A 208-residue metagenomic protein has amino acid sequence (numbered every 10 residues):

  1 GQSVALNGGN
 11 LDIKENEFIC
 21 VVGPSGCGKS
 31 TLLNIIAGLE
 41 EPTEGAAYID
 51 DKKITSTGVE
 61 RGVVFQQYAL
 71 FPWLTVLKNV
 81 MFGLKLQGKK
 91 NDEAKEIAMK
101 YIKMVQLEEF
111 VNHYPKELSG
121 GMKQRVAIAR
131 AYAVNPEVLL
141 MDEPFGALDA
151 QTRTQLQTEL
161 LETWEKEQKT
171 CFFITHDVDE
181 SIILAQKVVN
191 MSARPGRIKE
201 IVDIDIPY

Functional and structural regions predicted by a protein language model:
V22-P24: The feature captures the beta-strand-to-loop junction immediately N-terminal to the Walker
A37: Helix-to-loop junction immediately C-terminal to a conserved catalytic motif
G45-T57: Conserved ABC transporter NBD signature motif
L74-M81: Short coil-to-helix segment of the ABC ATPase nucleotide-binding domain corresponding to the Q-loop/switch region
M81, K85, D92-F110, E162: Conserved ABC ATPase "signature" region
H113-K116, V134: Conserved signature/switch motifs of ABC ATPase nucleotide-binding domains
I128: Hydrophobic anchor residue at the start of the ABC signature
L139-D142: Catalytic Walker B motif of ABC-type/P-loop ATPase nucleotide-binding domains
